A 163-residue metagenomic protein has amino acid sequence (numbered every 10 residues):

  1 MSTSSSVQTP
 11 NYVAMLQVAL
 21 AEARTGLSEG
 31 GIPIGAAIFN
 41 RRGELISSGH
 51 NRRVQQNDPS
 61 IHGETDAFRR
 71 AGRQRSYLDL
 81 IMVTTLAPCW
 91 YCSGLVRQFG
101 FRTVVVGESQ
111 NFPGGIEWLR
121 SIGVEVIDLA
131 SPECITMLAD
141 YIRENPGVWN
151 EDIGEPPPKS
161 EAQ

Functional and structural regions predicted by a protein language model:
S2-Y12, V124-E125, G154, P158-Q163: Catalytic cores of nucleic-acid editing and processing enzymes, centered on the cytidine/adenosine deaminase
S4-G30: Short, basic/aromatic recognition patches
M15, A19-E22, I32, L45 (+3 more regions): Generic hydrophobic secondary-structure packing signal
G26-E29, R42-G49: A short, flexible N-terminal coil/short beta segment enriched in small residues
E29-P33, Y77-D79: Short secondary-structure junction motifs
I34-G43: Short beta-strand scaffold segments in enzyme catalytic cores
S47-A139: Zn2+-dependent cytidine deaminase-like catalytic core
M137-Q163: Thiol/selenol-based redox catalytic cores and closely related redox-interacting motifs
